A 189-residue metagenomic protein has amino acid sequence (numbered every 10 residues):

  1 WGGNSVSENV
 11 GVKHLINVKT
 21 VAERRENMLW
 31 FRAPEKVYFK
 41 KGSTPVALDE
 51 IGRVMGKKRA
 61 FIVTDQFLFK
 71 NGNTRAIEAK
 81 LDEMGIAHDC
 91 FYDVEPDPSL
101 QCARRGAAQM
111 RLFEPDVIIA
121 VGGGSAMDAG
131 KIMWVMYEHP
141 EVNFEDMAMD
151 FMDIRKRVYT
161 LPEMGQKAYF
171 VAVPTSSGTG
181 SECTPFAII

Functional and structural regions predicted by a protein language model:
W1-L29: C-terminal segments
E8-V12, T44, T74, E182: Alpha-helix initiation and N-capping motif
N17-V21, D93, V135, H139: Short, well-ordered loop/turn and helix-capping segments at boundaries between secondary-structure elements and domains
V18-K19, K41-G42, T64-Q66, V94 (+2 more regions): Fold-independent oxyanion-binding glycine-rich loops and adjacent beta-strand/coil segments at enzyme active sites
E23, P45-V46, F69-K70, S177-G180: Short, acidic Gly/Pro/Ser/Thr-rich loop/turn segments
M28-V117: ATP/NTP phosphate-donor binding region
Q101-I189: Glycine/threonine-rich beta-strand-loop-alpha-helix active-site module that forms ligand/phosphate-binding
